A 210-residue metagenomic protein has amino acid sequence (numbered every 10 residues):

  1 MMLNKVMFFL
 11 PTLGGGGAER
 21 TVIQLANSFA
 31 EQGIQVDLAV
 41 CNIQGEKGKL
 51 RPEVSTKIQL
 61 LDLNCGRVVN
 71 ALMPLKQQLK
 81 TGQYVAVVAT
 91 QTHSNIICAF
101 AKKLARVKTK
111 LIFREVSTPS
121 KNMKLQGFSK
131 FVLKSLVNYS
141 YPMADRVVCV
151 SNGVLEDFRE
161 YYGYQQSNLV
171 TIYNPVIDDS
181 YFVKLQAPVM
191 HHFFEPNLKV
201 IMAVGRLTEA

Functional and structural regions predicted by a protein language model:
M1-A210: Membrane-interface segments of envelope glycosyltransferases acting on lipid-linked substrates or membrane lipids
